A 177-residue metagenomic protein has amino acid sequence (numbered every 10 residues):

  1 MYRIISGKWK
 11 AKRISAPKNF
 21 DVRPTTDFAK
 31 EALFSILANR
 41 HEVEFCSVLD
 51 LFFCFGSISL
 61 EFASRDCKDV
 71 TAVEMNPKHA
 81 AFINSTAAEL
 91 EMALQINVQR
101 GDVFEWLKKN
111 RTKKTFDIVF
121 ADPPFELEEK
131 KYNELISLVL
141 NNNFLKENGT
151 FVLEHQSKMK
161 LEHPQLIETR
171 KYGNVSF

Functional and structural regions predicted by a protein language model:
M1-F177: Class I S-adenosyl-L-methionine-dependent methyltransferase catalytic core
